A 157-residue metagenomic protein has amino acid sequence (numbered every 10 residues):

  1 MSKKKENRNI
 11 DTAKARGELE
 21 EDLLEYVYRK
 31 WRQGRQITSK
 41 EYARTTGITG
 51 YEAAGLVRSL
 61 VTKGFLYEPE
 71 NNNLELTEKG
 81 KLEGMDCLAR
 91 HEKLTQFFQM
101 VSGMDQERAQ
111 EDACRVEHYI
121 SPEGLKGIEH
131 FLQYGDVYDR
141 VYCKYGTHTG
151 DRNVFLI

Functional and structural regions predicted by a protein language model:
S2-E25: Short alpha-helical segments that sit at the start of domains
E21-R29, L82, K93: Pre-recognition alpha-helix immediately N-terminal to the DNA-recognition helix within helix-turn-helix or winged-helix
Q33-T45: Short acidic, hydrophobic short linear motifs in intrinsically disordered regions
S39, V57, T95: Helix-turn-helix DNA-binding elements, focusing on the entry/boundary residues of the two helices that contact DNA
G47-T62: Short amphipathic alpha-helical interaction segments
V61-N71: A short, conserved structural fragment
N72-R90: Basic, amphipathic "hinge/linker" alpha-helix immediately C-terminal to the N-terminal HTH DNA-binding motif
E111-I157: C-terminal regulatory/oligomerization modules of transcriptional regulators
